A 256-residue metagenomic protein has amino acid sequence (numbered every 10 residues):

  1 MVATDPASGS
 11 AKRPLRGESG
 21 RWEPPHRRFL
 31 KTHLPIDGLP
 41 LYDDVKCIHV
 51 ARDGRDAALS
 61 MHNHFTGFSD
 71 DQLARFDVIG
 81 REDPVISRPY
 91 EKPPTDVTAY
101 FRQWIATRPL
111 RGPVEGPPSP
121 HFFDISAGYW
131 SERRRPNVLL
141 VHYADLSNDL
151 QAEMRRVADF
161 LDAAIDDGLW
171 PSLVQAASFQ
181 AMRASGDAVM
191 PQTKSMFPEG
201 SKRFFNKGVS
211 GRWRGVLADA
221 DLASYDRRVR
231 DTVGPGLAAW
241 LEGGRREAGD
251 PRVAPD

Functional and structural regions predicted by a protein language model:
M1, G168-S172: A generic structural motif
M1-V141, Q151, S195-D256: PAPS-dependent sulfotransferase catalytic domain
F68-D71, A163-D167: Short, polar/flexible loop-turn hinges at active-site or ligand-entry regions and domain interfaces
L140-I165, L173, A181, R230: PAPS/PAP-binding and catalytic site of the sulfotransferase fold
S172, A176, G243: Short acidic/histidine-centered micro-motifs embedded in hydrophobic/aromatic stretches that mark compact functional
Q175-G200: Short acidic/His-enriched helical or mixed secondary-structure segments at domain edges of catalytic enzymes and some
